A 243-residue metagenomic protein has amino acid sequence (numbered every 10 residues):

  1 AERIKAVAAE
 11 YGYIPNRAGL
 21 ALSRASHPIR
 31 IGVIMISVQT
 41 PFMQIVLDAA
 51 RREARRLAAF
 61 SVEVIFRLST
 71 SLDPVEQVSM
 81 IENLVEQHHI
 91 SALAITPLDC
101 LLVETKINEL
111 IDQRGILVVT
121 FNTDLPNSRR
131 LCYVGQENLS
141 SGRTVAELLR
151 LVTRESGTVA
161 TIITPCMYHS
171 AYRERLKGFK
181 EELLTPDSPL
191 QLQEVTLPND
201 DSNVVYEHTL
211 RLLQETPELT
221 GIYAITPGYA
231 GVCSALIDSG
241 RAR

Functional and structural regions predicted by a protein language model:
I4: Short conserved active-site loop signatures built around small residues
A9-P41: N-terminal helix-turn-helix/winged-helix DNA-binding helices and compositionally similar short basic alpha-helical
I36-I45, I65-Q77, D99, V134-R143 (+3 more regions): Hinge/beta->alpha junction and helix N-cap segments in small-molecule ligand-binding domains
R55-H89, A94-C100: Central regulatory/effector-binding core of bacterial HTH transcription factors
S91-I111, F179, Q193-R243: Hydrophobic alpha-helical
A92, G115-V119, C132, T158 (+1 more regions): Proline-centered loop/turn at the N-terminus of a beta-strand
D99-S140: Flexible loop/hinge segments that line or gate small-molecule binding clefts
R143-V159: A conserved helix-loop-strand patch within extracytoplasmic ligand-binding domains of the periplasmic binding
